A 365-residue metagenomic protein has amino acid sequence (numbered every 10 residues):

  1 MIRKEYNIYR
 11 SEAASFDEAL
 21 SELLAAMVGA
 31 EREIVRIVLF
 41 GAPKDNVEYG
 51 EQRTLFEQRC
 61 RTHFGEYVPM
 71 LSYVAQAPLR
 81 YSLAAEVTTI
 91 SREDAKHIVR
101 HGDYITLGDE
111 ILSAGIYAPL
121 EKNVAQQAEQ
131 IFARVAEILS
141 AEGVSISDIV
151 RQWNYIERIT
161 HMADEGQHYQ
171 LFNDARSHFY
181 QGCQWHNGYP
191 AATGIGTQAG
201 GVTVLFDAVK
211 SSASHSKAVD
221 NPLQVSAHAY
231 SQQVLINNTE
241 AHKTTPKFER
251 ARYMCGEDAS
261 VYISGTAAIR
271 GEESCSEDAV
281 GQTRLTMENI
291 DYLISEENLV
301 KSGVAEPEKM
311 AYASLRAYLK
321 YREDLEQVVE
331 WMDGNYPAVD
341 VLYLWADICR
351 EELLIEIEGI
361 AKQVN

Functional and structural regions predicted by a protein language model:
M1-N365: N-terminal presequence-like segments and the immediate start of the first folded domain
